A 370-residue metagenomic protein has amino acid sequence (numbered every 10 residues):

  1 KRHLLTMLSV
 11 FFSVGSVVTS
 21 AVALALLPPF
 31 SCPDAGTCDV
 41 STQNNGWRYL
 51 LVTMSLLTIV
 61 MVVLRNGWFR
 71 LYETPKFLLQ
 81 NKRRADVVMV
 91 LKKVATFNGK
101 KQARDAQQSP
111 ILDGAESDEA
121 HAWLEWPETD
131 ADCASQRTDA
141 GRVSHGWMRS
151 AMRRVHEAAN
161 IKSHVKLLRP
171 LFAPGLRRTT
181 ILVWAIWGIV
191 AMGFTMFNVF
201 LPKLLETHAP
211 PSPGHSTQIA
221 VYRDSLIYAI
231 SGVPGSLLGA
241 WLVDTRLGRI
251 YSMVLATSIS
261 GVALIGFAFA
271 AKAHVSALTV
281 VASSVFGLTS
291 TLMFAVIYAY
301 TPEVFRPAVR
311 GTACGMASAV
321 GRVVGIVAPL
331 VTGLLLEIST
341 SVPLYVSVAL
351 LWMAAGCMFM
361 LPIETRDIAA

Functional and structural regions predicted by a protein language model:
K1-A95, G99, R104-A106, E116-A370: Transmembrane-helix signature of 12-pass secondary carriers
